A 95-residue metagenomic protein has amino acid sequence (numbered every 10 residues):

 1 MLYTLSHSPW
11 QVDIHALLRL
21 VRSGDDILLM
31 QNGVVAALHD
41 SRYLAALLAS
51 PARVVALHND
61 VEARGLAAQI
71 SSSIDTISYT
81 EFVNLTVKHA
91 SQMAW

Functional and structural regions predicted by a protein language model:
M1-S6, A90-A94: Short hydrophobic beta-strand segments
M1-Y3, D25-N32, L66-A68: Short, basic, glycine/proline-bearing loop/turn elements
L2-I14, Q31-A37: Short, glycine-rich nucleotide/cofactor-binding loops
R19-S23, A45-P51: Short, conserved loop/helix-junction motifs that constitute active-site signature segments in enzyme catalytic cores
V21-S41: A short, compositionally biased N-terminal segment around positions ~18-40 that is enriched in charged/polar residues
D26-Q31, R53-D60: Short internal beta-strands
V34-A49, L66-A67: N-terminal beta-loop-helix "entrance" segment that forms/cooperates in small-molecule cofactor or anionic ligand
R64-W95: C-terminal structural segments of small proteins and small subunits
